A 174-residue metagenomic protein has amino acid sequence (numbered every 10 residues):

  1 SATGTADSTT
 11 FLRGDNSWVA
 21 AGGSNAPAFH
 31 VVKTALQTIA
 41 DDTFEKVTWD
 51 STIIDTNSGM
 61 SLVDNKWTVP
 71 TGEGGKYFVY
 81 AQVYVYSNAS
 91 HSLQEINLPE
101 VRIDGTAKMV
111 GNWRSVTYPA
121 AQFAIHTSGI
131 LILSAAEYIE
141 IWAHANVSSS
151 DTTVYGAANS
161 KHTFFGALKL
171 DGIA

Functional and structural regions predicted by a protein language model:
S1-A26: Fibrous stalk/shaft segments of extracellular and virion attachment machinery
G4-D7, L36-Q37, H144-S149: Acidic glycine-/aspartate-rich tracts in secreted/extracellular proteins
T10, E95-N97, E137: Short beta-strand/loop motifs in extracellular/secreted proteins, especially within beta-sandwich accessory domains
S17, G22-L93, I103, G111-R114 (+1 more regions): Terminal (often C-terminal
G75-V85, F123-S128, E137-A145: Extracellular beta-strand-rich recognition modules
L98-R102, E140: Beta-strand signatures of extracellular beta-sandwich domains
I103-S134: Glycine-rich strand-loop-strand elements at beta-sheet edges
